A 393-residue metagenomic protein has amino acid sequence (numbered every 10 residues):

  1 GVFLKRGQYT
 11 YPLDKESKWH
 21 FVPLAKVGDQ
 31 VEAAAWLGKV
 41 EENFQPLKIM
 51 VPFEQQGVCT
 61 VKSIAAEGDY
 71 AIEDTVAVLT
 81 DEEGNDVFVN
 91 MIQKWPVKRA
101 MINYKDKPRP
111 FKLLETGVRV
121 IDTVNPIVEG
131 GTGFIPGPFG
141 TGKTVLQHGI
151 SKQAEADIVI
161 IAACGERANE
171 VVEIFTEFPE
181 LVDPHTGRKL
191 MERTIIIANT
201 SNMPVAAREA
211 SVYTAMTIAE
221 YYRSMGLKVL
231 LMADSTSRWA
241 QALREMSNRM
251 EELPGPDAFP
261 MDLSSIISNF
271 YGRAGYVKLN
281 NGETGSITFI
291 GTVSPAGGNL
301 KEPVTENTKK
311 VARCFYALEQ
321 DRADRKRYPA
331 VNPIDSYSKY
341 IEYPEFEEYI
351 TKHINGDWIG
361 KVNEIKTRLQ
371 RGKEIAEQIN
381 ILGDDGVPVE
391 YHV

Functional and structural regions predicted by a protein language model:
V2-H20, D29-A35, K39-E42, I49-E54 (+5 more regions): P-loop NTPase nucleotide-binding/switch module
L24, S63-I64: Exposed loop and linker-edge segments at protein-protein interfaces
E41, A65-G68, E166, G386: Short coil/turn residues that cap or connect secondary-structure elements
N43, E54-Q56, I64-E67, D81 (+4 more regions): Generic structural motif
Q45, Q55-G57, R167, S235-T236: A generic "binding-loop/recognition-motif" signal
Q45-K48, K301: Generic domain-boundary/flexible-linker signal
T123-V124, G130-V393: P-loop NTPase catalytic core
